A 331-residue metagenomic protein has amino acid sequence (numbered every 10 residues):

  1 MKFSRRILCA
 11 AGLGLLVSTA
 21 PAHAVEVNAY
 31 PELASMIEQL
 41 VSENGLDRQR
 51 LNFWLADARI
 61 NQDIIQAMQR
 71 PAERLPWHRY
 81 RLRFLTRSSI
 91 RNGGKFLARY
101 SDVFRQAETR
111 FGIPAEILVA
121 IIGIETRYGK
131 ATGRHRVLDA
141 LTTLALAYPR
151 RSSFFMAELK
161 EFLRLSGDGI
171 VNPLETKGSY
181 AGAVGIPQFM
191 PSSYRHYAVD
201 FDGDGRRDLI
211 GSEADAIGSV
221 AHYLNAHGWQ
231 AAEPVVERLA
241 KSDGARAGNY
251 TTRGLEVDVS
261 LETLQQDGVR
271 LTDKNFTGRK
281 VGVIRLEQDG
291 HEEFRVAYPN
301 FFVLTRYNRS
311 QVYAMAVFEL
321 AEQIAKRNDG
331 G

Functional and structural regions predicted by a protein language model:
R5-C9: N-terminal export leaders
A10-S18: Bacterial N-terminal signal peptides
A20-A24: Sec/Tat signal peptide C-region and signal peptidase I cleavage site
V25-R99, R105-E108: An acidic, Gly/Ser/Thr/Pro-rich helix-cap/linker signature
Q49-E73, I122-T126, R136-D139, R238-R246: Acidic helix-start/capping segments at beta-turn-to-alpha-helix junctions
Y80-S219, N225: Acidic/His-rich structured neighborhood in mature extracellular/periplasmic domains
P173, K177-D289: Flexible, glycine-rich surface segments
K280-G331: C-terminal functional modules
